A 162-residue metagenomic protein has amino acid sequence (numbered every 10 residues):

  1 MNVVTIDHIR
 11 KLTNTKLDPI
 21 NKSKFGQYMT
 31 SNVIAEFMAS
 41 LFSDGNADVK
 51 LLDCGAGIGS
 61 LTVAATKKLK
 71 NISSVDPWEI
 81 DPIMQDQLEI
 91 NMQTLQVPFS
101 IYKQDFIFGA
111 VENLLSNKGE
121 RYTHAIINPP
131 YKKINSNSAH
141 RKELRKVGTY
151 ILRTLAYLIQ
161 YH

Functional and structural regions predicted by a protein language model:
M1-H162: SAM-dependent methyltransferase catalytic region
